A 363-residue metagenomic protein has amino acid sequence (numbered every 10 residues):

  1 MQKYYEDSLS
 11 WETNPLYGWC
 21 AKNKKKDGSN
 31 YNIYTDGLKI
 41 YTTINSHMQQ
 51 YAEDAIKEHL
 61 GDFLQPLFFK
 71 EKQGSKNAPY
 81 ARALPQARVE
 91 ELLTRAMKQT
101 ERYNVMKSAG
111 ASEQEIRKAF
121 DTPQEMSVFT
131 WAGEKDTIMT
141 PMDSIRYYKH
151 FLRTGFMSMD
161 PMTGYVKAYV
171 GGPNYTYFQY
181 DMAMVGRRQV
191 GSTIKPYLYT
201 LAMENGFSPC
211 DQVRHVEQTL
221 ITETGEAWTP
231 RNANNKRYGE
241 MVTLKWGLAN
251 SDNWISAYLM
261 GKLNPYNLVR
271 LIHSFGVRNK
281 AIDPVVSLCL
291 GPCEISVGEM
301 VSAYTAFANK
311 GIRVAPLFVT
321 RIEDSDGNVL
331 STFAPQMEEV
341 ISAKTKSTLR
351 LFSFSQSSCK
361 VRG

Functional and structural regions predicted by a protein language model:
M1-G206, C210-E226, N232-A233, K245 (+3 more regions): Extended, non-catalytic substrate-recognition/exosite surfaces adjacent to catalytic cores, especially in enzymes
N30-T35, L248-S251, K280-D283: Short, flexible turn/loop "capping" segments at secondary-structure junctions
M241: Acidic, metal-coordinating catalytic segment for phosphate/diphosphate chemistry, firing primarily on the Nudix
L263-K280: Short, charged, amphipathic alpha-helices and their helix-cap/turn boundaries
R278-G291: Catalytic-site signature segments of enzymes, centered on catalytic residues
